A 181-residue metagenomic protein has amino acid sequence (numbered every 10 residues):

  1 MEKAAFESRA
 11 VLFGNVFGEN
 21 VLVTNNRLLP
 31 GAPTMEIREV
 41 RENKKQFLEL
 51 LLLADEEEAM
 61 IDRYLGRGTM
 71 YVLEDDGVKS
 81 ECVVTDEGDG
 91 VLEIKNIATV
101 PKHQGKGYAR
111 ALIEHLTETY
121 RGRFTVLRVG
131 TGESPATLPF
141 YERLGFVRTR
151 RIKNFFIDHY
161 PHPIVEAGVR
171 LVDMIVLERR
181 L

Functional and structural regions predicted by a protein language model:
M1-L12: Positively charged N-terminal leader segments that act as targeting/secretion signals
N15, E19-N43, I175, L181: Conserved N-terminal entry element of GNAT/NAT acetyltransferase domains
R38-P101, I113, R180: Acetyl-CoA-dependent GNAT
G68, L171-V176: Short hydrophobic/aromatic beta-strand or adjacent loop that forms the aromatic wall/cage of a ligand/substrate-binding
H103, G107-H115: Conserved acetyl-CoA pyrophosphate-binding loop and the N-cap/start of the following alpha-helix in GNAT-like
Y120-E133: Conserved GNAT acetyl-CoA-binding A-motif
R128-G130, E142, V147-R170: Conserved catalytic-core motifs of GNAT/GCN5-like acyltransferases
